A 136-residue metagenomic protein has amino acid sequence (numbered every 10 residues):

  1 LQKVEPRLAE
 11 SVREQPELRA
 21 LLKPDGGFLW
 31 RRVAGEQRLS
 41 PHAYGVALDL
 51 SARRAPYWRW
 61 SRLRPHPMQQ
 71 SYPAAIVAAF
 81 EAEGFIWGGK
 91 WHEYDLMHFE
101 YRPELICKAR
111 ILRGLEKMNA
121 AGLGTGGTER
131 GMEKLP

Functional and structural regions predicted by a protein language model:
L1-W91: Cell-envelope/glycan interface and biosynthesis
A82, D95-P136: Low-complexity, Gly/Ser/Thr/Pro-rich intrinsically disordered linker/tail segments
